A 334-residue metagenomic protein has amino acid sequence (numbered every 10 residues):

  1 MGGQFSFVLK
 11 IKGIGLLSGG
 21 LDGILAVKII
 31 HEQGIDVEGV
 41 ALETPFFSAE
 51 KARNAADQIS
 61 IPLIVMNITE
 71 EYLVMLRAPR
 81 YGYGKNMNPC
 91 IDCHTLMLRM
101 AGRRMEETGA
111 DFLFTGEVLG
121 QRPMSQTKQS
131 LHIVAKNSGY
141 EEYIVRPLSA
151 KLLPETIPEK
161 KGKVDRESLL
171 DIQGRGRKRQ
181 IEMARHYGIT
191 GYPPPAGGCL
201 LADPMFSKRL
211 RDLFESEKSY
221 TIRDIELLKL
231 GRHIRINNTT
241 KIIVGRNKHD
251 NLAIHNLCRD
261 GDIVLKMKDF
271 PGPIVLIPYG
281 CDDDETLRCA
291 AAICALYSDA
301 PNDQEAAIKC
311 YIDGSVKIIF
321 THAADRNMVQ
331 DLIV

Functional and structural regions predicted by a protein language model:
G2-H186, A323-A324, V334: ATP-dependent adenylation/nucleotidyltransferase module used to activate substrates
Y143-V334: AMP-forming adenylation/ATP pyrophosphatase catalytic core
